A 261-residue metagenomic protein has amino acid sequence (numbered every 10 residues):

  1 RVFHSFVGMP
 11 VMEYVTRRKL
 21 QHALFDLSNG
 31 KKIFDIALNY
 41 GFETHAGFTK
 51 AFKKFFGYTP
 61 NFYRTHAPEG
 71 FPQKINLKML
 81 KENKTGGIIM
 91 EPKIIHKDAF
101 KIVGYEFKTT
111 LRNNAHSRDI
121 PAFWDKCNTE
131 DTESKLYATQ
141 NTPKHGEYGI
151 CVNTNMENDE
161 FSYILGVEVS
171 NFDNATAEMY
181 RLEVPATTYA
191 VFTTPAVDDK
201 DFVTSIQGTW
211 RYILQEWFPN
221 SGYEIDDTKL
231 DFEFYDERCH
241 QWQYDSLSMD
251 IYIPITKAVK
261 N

Functional and structural regions predicted by a protein language model:
R1-Y14, A37-T59: Basic/polar phosphate-binding segments, predominantly the helix-turn-helix DNA-binding elements of transcriptional
S5-Y40, A67-G87: Terminal helix-turn-helix DNA-binding modules in bacterial transcription factors
A46-N261: A solvent-exposed interaction/effector surface
